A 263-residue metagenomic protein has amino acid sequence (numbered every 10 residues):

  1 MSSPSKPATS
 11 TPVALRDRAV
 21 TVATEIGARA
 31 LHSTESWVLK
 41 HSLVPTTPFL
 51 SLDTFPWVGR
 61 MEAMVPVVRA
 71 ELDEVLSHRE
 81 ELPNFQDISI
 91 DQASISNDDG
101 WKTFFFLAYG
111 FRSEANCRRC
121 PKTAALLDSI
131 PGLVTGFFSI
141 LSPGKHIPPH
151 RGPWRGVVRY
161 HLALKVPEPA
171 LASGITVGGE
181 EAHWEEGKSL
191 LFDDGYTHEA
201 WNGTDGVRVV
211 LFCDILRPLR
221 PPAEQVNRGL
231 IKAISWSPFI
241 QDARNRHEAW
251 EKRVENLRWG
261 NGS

Functional and structural regions predicted by a protein language model:
M1-P149, R208, P222-S263: Fe(II)/2-oxoglutarate oxygenase catalytic core
G132-L133, H146-R159, V177: A short beta-loop-beta micro-motif enriched in histidine and acidic residues
I140-S142, P153-P169: Short, conserved beta-strand element in jelly-roll/cupin
I147-H150, G174, F192, H198-T204: Short beta-strand His + acidic residue motifs that chelate non-heme Fe in jelly-roll/DSBH and cupin folds
R159-A163, L191, G206-P221: A short hydrophobic beta-strand segment most commonly corresponding to one strand of the jelly-roll/cupin
K165-E186: A short beta-strand-loop-beta hairpin characteristic of the jelly-roll/cupin
P169, D205-G206: Short strand-connecting beta-turns/loops that link adjacent beta-strands
A182-T197: Conserved metal-binding segment of the jelly-roll/cupin
